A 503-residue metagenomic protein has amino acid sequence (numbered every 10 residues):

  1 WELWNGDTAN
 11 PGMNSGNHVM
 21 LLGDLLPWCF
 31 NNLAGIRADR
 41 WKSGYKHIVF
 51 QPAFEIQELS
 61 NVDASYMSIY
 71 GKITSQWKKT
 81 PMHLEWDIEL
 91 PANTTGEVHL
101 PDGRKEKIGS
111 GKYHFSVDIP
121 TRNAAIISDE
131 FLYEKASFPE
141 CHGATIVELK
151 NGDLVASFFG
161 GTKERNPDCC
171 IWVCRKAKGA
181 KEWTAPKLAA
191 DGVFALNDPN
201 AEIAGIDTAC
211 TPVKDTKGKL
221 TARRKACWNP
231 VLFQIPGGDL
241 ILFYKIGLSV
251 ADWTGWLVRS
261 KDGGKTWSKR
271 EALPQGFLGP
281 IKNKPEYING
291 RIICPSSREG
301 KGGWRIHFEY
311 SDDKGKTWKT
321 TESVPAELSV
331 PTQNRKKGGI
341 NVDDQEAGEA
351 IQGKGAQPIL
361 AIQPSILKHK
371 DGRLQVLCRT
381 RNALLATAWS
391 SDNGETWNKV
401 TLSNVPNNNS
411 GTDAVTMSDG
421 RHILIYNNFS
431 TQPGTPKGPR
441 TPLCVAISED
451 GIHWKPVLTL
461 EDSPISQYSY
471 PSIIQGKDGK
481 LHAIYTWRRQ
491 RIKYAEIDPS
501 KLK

Functional and structural regions predicted by a protein language model:
W1-P120: Non-catalytic C-terminal accessory modules of carbohydrate-active enzymes
M67, P120-K503: Asp-box/BNR beta-propeller blade signature and adjacent active/binding-site loops in extracellular glycan-interacting
